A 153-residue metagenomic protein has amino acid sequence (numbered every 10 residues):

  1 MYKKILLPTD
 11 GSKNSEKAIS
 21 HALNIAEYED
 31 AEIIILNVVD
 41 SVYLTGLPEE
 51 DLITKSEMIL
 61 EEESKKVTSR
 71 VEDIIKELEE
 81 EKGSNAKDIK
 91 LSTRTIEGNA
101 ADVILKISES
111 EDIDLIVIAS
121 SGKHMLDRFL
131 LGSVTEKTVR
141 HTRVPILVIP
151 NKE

Functional and structural regions predicted by a protein language model:
K3-K55, G83: Small/aliphatic-rich secondary-structure junction motif
L36, S92-I96, L147: General small-molecule cofactor/ligand-binding pocket signal
I53-S69: A short acidic, glycine-rich active-site loop that binds or catalyzes chemistry on phosphate/adenosine moieties
K76-I116: Structural beta-alpha unit
L115-K137: Glycine-rich, Arg-bearing micro-motifs that act as flexible, cationic patches
I146-K152: Short, flexible loop segments at boundaries between secondary-structure elements
